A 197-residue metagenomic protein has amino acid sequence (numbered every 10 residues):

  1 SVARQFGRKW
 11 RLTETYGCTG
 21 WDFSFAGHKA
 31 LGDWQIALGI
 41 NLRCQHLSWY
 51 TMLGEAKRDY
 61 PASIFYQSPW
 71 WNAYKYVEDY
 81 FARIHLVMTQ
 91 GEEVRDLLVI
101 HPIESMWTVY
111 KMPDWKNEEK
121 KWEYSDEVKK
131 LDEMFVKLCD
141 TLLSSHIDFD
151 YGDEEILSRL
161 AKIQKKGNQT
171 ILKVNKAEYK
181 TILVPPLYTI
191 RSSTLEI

Functional and structural regions predicted by a protein language model:
S1-I197: Carbohydrate-binding surfaces of carbohydrate-active enzymes
